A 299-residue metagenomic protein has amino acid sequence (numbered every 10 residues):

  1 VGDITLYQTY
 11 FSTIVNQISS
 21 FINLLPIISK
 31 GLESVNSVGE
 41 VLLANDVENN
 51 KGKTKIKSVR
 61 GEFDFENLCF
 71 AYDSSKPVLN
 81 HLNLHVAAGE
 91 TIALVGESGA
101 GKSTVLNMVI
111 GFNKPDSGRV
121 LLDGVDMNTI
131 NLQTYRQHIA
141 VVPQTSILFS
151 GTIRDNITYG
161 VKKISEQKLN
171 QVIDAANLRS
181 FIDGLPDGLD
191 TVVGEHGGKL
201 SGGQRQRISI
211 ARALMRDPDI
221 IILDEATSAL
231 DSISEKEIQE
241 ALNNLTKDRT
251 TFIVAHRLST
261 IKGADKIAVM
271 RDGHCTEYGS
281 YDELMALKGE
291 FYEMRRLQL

Functional and structural regions predicted by a protein language model:
V1-T9: Membrane-water interface of transmembrane alpha-helices in multipass transporters/channels
Q8, V15, R136: Conserved catalytic core of two-component sensor histidine kinases
T13-V41: Cytosolic ends of transmembrane helices, especially the final helix of ABC transmembrane type-1 domains
I22, N49-K51, V193, E293-M294: Short, hydrophobic secondary-structure boundary micro-motifs
I27-K30, V47, C69-S74: An intracellular "coupling" helix at the cytosolic face of ABC transporter transmembrane type-1 domains
E40, V47, T158: Conserved E/DxxT/N motif and adjacent residues on the DHp alpha2 helix of HisKA-family sensor histidine kinases
V47-S58: Pre-NBD coupling/linker segments of ABC/ABC-like ATPases
I56-L299: ABC-type nucleotide-binding domain
